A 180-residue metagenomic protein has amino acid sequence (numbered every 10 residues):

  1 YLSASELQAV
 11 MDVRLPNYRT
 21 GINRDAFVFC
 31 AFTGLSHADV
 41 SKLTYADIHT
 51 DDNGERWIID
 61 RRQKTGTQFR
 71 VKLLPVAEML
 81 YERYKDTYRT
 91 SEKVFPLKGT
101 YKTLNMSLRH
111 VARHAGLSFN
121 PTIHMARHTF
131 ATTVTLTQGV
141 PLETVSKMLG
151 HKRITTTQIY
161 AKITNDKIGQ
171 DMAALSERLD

Functional and structural regions predicted by a protein language model:
Y1-H37, S41, Q138: Basic, Lys/Arg- and aromatic-enriched nucleic-acid-binding interface segment
A4-M11, T33, K42-E82: Conserved tyrosine-mediated DNA breakage-rejoining catalytic core shared by Y-recombinases
Q8-L15, S41, E78, E82 (+3 more regions): Amphipathic, well-packed alpha-helical segments that form the structural scaffold of globular domains
I22-R24, K98-Y101, S118-Q138: Short basic/aromatic active-site micro-motif
V28, F32, A38-D39, H110 (+2 more regions): C-terminal catalytic core of tyrosine-transesterase DNA break-rejoin enzymes
R62-G66, L149-A174: Catalytic-site neighborhood detector that most strongly recognizes the C-terminal catalytic loop/helix of tyrosine
Q63-E82, R89-H110: C-terminal catalytic core of Y-nucleophile DNA break-rejoin enzymes
F69-P75, M79, K85, K162-D180: DNA/chromatin major-groove-contacting recognition/catalytic segments
